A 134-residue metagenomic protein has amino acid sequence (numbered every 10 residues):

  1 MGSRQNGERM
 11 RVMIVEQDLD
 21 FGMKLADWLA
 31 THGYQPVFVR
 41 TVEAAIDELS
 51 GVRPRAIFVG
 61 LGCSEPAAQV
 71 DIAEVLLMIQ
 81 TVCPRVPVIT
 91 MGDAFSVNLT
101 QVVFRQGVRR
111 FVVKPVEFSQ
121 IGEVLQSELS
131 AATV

Functional and structural regions predicted by a protein language model:
M1-F21, A26, E43, R55 (+2 more regions): Non-catalytic signal-transmission and effector/linker regions of two-component phosphorelay proteins
D27-L29, E48, V102: Alpha-helical interaction/dimerization surfaces of two-component signaling modules
R40-A56, S64-P66: Acidic, metal-coordinating helix/loop segments flanking the phosphotransfer/catalytic sites of two-component signaling
S50-V52, M78-R85, Q106: Conserved phosphotransfer cores of two-component systems
F58-I79: Conserved phosphotransfer microenvironments
V70, E74, A94-R110: Alpha4 helix (beta4-alpha4-beta5 surface) of REC/receiver domains from two-component response regulators
R85-F95: A short, hydrophobic beta-strand element within the central beta-sheet of small alpha/beta folds
K114: A Lys-centered signature of the CheY-like receiver
